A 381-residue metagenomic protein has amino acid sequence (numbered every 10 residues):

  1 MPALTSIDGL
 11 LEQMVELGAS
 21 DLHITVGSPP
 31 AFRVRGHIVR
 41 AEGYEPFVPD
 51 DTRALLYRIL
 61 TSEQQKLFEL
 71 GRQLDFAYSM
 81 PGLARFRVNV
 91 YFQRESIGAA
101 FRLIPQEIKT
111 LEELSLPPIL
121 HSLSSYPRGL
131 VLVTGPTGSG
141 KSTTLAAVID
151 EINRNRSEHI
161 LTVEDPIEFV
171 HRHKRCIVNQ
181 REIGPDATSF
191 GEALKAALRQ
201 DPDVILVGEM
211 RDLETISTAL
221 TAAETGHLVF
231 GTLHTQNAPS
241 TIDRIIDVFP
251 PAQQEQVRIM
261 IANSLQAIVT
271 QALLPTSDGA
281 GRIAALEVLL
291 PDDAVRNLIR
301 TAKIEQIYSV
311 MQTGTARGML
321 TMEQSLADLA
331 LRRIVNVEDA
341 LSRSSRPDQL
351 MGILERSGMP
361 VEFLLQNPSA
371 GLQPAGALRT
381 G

Functional and structural regions predicted by a protein language model:
M1-G381: Short, flexible helix-loop junctions that flank or precede catalytic/ligand sites
